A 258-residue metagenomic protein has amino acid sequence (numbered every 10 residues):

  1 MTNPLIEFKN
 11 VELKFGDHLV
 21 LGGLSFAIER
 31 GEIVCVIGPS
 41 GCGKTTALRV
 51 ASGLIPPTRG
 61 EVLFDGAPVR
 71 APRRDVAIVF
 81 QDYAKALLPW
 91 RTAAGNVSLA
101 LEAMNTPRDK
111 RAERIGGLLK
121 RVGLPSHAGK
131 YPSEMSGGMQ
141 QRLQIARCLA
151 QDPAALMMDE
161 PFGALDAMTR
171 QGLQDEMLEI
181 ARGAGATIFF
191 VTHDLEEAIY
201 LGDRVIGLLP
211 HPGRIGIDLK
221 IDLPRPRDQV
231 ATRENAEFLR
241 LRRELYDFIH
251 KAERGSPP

Functional and structural regions predicted by a protein language model:
I37-P39: The feature captures the beta-strand-to-loop junction immediately N-terminal to the Walker
S52: Helix-to-loop junction immediately C-terminal to a conserved catalytic motif
G60-P72: Conserved ABC transporter NBD signature motif
R91-E102: Q-loop/switch helix immediately C-terminal to the Walker
P107-H127, E179: Conserved ABC ATPase "signature" region
Y131-M135, M139: Conserved ABC ATPase signature
A150-A154: A short, proline-enriched helix->beta-strand linker immediately N-terminal to the Walker B motif in ABC-type P-loop
